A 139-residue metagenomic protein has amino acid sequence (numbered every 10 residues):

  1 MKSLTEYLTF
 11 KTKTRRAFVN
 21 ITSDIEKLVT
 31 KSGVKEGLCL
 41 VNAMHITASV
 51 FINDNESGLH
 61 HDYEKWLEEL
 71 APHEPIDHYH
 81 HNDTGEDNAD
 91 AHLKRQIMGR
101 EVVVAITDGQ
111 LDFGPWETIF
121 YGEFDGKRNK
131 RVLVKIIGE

Functional and structural regions predicted by a protein language model:
M1-E139: Active-site histidine-anchored catalytic micro-motif
